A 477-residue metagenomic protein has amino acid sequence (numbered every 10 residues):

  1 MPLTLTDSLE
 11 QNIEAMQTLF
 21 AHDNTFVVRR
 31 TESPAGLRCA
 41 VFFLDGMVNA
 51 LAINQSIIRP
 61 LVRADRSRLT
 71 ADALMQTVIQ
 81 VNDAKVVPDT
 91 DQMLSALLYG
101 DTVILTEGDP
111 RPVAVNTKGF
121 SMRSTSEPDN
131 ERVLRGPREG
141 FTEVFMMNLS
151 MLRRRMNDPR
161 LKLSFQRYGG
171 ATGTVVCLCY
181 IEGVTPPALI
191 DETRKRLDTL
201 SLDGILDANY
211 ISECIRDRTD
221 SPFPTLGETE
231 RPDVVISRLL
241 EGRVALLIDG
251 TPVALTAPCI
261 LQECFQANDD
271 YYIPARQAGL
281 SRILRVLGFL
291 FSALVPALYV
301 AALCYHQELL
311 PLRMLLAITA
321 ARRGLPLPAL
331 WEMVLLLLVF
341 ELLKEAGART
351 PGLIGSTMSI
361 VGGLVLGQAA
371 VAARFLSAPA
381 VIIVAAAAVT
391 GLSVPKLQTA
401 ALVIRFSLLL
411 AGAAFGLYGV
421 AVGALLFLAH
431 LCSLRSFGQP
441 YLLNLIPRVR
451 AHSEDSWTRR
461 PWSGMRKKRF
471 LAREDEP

Functional and structural regions predicted by a protein language model:
M1-L294, L312, L431-P477: Membrane-embedded alpha-helical signal segments
N157, D198, K344, V371 (+1 more regions): Short polybasic/polar patches that bind polyanions
N157, R323, G416-L417: Amphipathic alpha-helical protein-protein interaction surfaces
A171, A254, M358, A385 (+1 more regions): Positions that flank functional sites
L246, C259-L408: Transmembrane alpha-helical segments that form the functional core of multipass membrane systems
A378-A380, A385-P477: Hydrophobic alpha-helical transmembrane segments of membrane transport and translocation systems, primarily multi-pass
